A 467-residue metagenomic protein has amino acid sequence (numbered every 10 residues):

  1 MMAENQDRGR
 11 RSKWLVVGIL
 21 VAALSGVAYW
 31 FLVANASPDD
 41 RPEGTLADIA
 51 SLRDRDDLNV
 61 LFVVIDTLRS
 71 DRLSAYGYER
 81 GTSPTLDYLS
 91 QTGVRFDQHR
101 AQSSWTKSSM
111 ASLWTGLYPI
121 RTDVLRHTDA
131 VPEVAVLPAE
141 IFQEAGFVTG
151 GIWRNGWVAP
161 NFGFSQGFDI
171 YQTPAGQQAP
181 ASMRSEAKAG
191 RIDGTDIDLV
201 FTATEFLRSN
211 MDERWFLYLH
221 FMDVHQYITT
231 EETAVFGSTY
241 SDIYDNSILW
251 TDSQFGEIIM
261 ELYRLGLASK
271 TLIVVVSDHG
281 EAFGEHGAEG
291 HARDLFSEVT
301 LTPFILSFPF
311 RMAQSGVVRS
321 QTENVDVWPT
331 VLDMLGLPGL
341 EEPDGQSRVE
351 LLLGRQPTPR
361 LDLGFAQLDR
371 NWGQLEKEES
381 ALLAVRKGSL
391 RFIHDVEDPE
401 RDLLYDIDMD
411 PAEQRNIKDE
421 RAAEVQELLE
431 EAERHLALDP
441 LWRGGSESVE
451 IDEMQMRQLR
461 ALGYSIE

Functional and structural regions predicted by a protein language model:
M2-E467: Catalytic domains that recognize anionic headgroups
